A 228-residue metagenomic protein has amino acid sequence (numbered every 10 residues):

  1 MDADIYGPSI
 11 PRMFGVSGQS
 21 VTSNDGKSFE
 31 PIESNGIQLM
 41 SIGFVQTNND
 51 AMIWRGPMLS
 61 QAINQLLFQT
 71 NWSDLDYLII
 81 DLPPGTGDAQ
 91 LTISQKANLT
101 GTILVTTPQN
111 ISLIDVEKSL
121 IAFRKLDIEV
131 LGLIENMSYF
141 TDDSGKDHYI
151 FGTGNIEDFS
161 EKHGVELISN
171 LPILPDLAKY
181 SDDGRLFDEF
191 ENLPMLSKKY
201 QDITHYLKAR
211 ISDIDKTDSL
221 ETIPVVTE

Functional and structural regions predicted by a protein language model:
M1-D2, I10, M40, I63 (+6 more regions): Residue-level signature of catalytic and energy-coupling elements of molecular machines, predominantly ATP/GTP-dependent
M1-N49, S60-A62, L67-F68: Phosphate-binding loop that captures ATP/GTP phosphates
I5-G7, V45-N49, P84-T86, P108-S112 (+2 more regions): Conserved nucleotide-binding/hydrolysis micro-motifs of P-loop NTPases
Q19-T22, P108-D115, Y149-F151: Active-site glycine- and acidic-residue-rich loops that bind and position anionic ligands or nucleotide-like cofactors
S41-I42, L104-T107, L133-I134: Conserved beta-strand segments of the P-loop GTPase G domain that flank and frequently precede/overlap
G43-I93: Phosphate-binding/switch loop-helix module in NTP-utilizing enzymes
S73-I80, T86-G87, N98-S119: Conserved Switch II/interswitch segment of TRAFAC-class P-loop GTPases
A122-E228: C-terminal lobe/tail of nucleotide-utilizing enzymes
